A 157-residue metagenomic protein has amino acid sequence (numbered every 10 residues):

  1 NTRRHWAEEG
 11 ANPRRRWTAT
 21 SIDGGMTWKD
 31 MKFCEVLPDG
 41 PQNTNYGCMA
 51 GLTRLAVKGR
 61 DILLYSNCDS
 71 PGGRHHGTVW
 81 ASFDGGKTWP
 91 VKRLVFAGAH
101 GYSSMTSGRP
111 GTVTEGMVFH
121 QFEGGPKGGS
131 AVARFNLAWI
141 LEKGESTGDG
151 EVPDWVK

Functional and structural regions predicted by a protein language model:
N1-K157: Asp-box/BNR beta-propeller blade signature and adjacent active/binding-site loops in extracellular glycan-interacting
